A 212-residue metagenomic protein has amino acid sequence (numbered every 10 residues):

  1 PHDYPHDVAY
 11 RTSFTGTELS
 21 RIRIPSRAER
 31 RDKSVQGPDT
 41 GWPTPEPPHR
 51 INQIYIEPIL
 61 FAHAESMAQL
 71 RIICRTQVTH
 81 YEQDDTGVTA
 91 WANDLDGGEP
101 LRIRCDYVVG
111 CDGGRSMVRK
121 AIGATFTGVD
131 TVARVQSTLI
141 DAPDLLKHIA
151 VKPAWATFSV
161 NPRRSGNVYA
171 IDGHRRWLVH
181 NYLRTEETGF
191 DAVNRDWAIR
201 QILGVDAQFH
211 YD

Functional and structural regions predicted by a protein language model:
P1-S66, E82, P143-L146, A156-P162 (+1 more regions): Active-site-adjacent segment of FAD-dependent monooxygenases/related oxidoreductases
R11, W91-L95: A generic structural motif
D39-I51, A90-A92, V118-R119, H180-Y182: Membrane-interface helix/loop caps of multi-pass membrane proteins
A62-H63, T89, Y107, C111-D212: Conserved FAD-binding catalytic core of PHBH/FMO-like flavoproteins
C74-T89: A conserved short coil-to-beta-strand element within the FAD-binding core of flavoproteins
D96-Y107, C111: Core beta-strand elements of the Rossmann-like FAD/NAD(P) dinucleotide-binding domain in flavoenzyme oxidoreductases
